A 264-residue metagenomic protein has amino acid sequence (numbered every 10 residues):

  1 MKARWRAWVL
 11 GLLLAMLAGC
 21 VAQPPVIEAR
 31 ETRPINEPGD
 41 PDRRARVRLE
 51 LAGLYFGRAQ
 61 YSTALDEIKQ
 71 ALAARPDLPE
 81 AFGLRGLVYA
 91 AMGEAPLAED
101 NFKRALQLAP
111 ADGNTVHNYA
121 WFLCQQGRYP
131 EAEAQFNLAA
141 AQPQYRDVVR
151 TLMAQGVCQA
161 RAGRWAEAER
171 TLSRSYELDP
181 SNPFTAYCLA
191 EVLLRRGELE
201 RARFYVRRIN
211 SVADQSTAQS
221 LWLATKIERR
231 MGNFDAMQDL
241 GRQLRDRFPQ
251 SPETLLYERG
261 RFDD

Functional and structural regions predicted by a protein language model:
C20-K69, A73-R75, E258-D264: N-terminal leader/linker segments that initiate helical-solenoid repeat arrays
P24-N36, S211-D264: Terminal, low-structured helical/coil segments at or just beyond the last alpha-helical repeat
P38, A45, P79-E80, G113-N114 (+4 more regions): Helix-start (N-cap) detector for alpha-helical repeat units in TPR-like alpha-solenoids, especially tetratricopeptide
D40, A74, L108-A109, Q142-Q144 (+3 more regions): Structural marker of alpha-solenoid helical repeat scaffolds
E50, L84, N118, L152-A154 (+3 more regions): Canonical tetratricopeptide repeat
